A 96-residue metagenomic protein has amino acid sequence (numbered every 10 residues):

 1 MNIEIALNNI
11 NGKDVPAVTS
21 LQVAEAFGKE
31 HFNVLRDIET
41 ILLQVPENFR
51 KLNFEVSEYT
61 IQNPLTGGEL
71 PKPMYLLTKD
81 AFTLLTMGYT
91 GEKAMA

Functional and structural regions predicted by a protein language model:
M1-A96: An anion-engaging/catalytic patch
